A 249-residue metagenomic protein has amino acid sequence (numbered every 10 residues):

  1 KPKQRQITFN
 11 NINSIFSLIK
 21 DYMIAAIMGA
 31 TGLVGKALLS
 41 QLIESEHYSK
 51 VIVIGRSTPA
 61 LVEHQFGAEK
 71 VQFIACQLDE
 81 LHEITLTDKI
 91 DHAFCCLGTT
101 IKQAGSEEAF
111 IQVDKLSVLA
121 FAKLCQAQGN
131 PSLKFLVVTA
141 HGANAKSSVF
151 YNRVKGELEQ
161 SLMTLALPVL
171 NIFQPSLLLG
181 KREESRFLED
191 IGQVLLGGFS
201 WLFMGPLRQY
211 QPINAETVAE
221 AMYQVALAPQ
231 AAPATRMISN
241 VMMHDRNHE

Functional and structural regions predicted by a protein language model:
K1-Y22: N-terminal amphipathic/basic-hydrophobic helices that include classical n-h-c signal peptides and signal-anchor
A25, G67-A127: NAD(P)H-binding glycine-rich loop region in Rossmannoid oxidoreductase-like domains and their noncatalytic homologs
A25-S45: N-terminal Rossmann NAD(P)H-binding glycine-rich loop of SDR-like oxidoreductase domains
I52: Conserved beta-strand positions in the Rossmann-like core of class I SAM-dependent methyltransferases
G55-T58: N-terminal Rossmann-fold cofactor-binding loop
T99, G105-E108, Q112-R153, E157 (+2 more regions): Conserved Rossmann-fold NAD(P)-dependent oxidoreductase catalytic core, especially the SDR/UDP-sugar
N144-H248: Oxidoreductase cofactor-interface core, primarily capturing Rossmann-like NAD(P)-dependent enzymes
